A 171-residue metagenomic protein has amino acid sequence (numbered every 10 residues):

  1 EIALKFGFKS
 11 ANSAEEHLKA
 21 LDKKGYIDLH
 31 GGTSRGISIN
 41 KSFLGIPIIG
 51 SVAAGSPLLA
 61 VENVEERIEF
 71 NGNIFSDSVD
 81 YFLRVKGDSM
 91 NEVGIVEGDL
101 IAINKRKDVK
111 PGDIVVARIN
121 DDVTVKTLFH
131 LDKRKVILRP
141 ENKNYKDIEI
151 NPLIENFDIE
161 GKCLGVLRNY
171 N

Functional and structural regions predicted by a protein language model:
E1-L44: N-terminal intrinsically disordered, low-complexity, charge/repeat-rich segments that act as generic
L4, G50, G165: Charged/polar, solvent-exposed surface patches and flexible loops
K19, P47-S51, S78-D80: Short charge-dense sequence patches
D28-E69: Extended boundary segments
S56, F75-N171: Acidic/glycine-rich C-terminal interaction modules and beta/coil loop segments that lie outside canonical DNA-binding
V64-F70, S76, D113: Extended, folded domain segments that form the structural surfaces/walls around functional sites
